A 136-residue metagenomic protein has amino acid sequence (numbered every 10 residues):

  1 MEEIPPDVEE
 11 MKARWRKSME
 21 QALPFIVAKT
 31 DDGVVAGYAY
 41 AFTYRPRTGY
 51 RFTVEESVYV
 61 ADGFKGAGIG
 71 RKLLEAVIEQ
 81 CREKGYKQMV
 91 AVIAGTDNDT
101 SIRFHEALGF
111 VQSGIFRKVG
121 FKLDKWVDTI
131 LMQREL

Functional and structural regions predicted by a protein language model:
E3-G63, L74-E75, E135-L136: Acetyl-CoA-dependent GNAT
L23, V127-L131: Short hydrophobic/aromatic beta-strand or adjacent loop that forms the aromatic wall/cage of a ligand/substrate-binding
Y59-V60, G66-E83, D99-A107: Conserved acetyl-CoA-binding loop-helix of GNAT-fold acetyltransferases
C81-I93: Conserved GNAT acetyl-CoA-binding A-motif
V92-I93, E106, V111-D128: Conserved catalytic-core motifs of GNAT/GCN5-like acyltransferases
